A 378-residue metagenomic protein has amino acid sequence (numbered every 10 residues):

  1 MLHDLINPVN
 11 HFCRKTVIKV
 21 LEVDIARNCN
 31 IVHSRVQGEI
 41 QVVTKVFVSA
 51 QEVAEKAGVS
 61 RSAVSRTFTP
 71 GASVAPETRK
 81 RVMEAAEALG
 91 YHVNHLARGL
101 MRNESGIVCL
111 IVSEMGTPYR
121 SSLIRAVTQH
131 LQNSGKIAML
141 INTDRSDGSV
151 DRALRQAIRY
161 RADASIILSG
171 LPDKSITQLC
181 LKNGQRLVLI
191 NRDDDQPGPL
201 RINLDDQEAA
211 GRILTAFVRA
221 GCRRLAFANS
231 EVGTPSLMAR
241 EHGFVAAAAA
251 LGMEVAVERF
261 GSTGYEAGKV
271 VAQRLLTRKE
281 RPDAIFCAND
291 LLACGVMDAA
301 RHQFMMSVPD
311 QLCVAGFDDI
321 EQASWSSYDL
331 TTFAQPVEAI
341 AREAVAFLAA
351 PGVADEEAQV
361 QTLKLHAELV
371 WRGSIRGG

Functional and structural regions predicted by a protein language model:
H3-K45, N103-T215, R219, L276-T277: Alpha-helical recognition/docking segments in bacterial nutrient-uptake and carbohydrate-utilization systems
L5-E104: N-terminal helix-turn-helix DNA-binding module of bacterial transcription factors
N10-L21, R35-V36, R278-G378: Flexible loop/turn connectors
A54, I167, F286-A288: Short beta-strand scaffold positions
S60, G106, D163, C222-R224 (+1 more regions): Short acidic/polar active-site loop segments enriched in Thr and Asp
A86, L131, A247-A248, L276 (+2 more regions): Conserved hydrophobic residues forming the short capping helix/wall of the S-adenosyl-L-methionine
H95, S113-S122, L140-S149, R192 (+6 more regions): Hinge/beta->alpha junction and helix N-cap segments in small-molecule ligand-binding domains
N133-S134, N183, A247-E254, R278-E280 (+1 more regions): Short helix-capping segments at alpha-helix termini
